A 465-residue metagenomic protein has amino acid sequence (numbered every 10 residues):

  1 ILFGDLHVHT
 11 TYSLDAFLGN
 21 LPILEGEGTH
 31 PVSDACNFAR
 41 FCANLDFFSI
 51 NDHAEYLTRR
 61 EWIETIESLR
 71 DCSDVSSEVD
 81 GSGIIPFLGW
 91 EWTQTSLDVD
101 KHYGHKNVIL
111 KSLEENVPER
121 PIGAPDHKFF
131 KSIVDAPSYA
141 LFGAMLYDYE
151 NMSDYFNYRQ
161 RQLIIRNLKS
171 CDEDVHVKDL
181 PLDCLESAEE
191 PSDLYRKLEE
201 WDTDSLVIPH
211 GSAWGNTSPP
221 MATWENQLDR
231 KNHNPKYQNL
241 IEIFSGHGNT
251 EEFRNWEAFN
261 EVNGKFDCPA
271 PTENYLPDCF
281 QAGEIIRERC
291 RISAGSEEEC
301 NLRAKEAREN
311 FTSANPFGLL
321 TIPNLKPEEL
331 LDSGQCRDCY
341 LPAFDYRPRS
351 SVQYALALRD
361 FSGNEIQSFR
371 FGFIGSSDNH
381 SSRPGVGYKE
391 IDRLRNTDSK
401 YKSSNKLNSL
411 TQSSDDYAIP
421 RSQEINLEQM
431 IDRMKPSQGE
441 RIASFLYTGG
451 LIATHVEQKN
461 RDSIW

Functional and structural regions predicted by a protein language model:
I1-W465: Extended, charged catalytic domains and RNA/DNA-binding interfaces, predominantly in divalent-metal-using enzymes
